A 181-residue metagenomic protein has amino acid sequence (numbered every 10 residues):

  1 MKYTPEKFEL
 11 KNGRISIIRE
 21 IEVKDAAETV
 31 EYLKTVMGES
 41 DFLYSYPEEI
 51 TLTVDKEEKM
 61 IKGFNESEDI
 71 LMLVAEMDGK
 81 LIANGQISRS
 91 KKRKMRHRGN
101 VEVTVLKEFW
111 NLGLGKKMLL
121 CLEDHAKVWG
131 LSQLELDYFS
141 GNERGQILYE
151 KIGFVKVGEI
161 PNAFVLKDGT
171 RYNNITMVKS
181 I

Functional and structural regions predicted by a protein language model:
M1-N12: Short acidic N-proximal helix/loop "leader" segments that mark the beginning of a domain or an inter-domain linker
S16-T29: A short beta-loop-alpha structural element at the N-terminal edge of CoA-dependent acyl/N-acetyltransferase catalytic
V23, E31-E48: Helix-loop element at the rim of GNAT/NAT acetyltransferase active sites that forms part of the acceptor-substrate
E49-R98, E102-L106, L119, S180-I181: Acetyl-CoA-dependent GNAT
V103-E108, L112, S140-G141: Active-site acidic-Proline motif in GNAT/NAT acetyltransferases
F109, G113-C121: Conserved acetyl-CoA pyrophosphate-binding loop and the N-cap/start of the following alpha-helix in GNAT-like
L119, A126-D137: Conserved GNAT acetyl-CoA-binding A-motif
E135-Y138, E150, V155-T170: Conserved catalytic-core motifs of GNAT/GCN5-like acyltransferases
